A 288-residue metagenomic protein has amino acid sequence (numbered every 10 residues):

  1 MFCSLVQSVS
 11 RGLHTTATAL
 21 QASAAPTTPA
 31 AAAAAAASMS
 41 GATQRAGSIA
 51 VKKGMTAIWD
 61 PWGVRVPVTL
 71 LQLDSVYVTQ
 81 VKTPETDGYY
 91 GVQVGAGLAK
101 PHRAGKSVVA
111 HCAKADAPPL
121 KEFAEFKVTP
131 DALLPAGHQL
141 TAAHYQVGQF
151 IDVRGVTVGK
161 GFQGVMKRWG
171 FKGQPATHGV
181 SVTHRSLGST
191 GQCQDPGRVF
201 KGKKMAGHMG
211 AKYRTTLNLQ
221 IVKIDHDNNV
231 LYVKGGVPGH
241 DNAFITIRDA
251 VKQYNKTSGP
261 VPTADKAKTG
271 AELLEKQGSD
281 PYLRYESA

Functional and structural regions predicted by a protein language model:
F2-A288: Extended basic (Lys/Arg/His-rich) segments that typically form rRNA-contacting surfaces in ribosomal proteins
